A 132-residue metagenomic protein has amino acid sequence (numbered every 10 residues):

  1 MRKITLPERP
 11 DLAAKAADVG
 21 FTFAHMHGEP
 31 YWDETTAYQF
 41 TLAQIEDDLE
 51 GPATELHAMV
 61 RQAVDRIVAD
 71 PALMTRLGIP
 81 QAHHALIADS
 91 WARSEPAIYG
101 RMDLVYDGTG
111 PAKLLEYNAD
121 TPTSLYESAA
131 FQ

Functional and structural regions predicted by a protein language model:
M1-Q132: Preference for protein termini
